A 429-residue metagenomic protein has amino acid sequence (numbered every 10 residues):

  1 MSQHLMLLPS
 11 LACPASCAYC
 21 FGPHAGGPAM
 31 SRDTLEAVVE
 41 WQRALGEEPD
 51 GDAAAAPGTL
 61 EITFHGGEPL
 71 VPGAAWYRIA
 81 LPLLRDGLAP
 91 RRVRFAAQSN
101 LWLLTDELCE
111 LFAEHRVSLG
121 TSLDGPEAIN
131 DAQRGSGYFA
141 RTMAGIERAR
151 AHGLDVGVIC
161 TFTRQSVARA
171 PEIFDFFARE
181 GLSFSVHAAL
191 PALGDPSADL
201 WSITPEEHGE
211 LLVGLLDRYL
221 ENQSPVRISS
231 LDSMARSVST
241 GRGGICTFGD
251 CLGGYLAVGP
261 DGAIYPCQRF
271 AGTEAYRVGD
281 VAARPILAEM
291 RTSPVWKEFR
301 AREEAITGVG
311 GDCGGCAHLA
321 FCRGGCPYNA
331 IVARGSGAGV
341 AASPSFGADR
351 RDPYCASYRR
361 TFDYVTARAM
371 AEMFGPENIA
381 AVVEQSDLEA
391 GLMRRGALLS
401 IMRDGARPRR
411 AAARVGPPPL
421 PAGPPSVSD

Functional and structural regions predicted by a protein language model:
M1-M6, P49-A56, P418-L420, P424-V427: N-terminal [4Fe-4S]-dependent radical SAM core
Q3-D33: Canonical Radical SAM [4Fe-4S] cluster-binding loop centered on the CxxxCxxC motif and its immediate flanking residues
L8, S136-E147, A151-L252, A257 (+3 more regions): Radical SAM enzyme [4Fe-4S]-AdoMet core and its adjacent flexible, acidic and glycine-rich loops/tails across
C13, C17-C20, C246-G249, C267 (+4 more regions): Short cysteine clusters
R43-T63, P72-L193, L200-W201: Radical SAM/AdoMet-radical enzyme domain recognition
A271-A317: Membrane-interface junctions of multi-pass transporters
I306-D429: Radical SAM enzyme core and accessory elements
